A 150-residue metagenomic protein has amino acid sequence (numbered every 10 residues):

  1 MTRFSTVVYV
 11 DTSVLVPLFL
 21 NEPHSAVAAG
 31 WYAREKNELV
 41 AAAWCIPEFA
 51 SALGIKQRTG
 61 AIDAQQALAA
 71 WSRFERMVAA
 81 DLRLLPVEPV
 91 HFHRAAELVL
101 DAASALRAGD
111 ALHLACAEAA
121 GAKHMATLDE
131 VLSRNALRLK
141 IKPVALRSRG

Functional and structural regions predicted by a protein language model:
M1-P47, K56-A69, R138-L139, S148-G150: Short, well-structured N-terminal submotif of metal-dependent ribonuclease cores
M1-V7, L114-G150: Acidic, PIN/NYN-like endoribonuclease modules and their adjacent C-terminal/linker elements
L15, C45, H91, H113 (+1 more regions): Alpha-helix capping/helix-boundary segments
P17, A26, S51, H93 (+1 more regions): Alpha-helical elements of the RecA-like P-loop NTPase motor core of helicases
I46, E75-A102: Acidic catalytic patch
E48-A52, R94, C116: A general alpha-helix detector
